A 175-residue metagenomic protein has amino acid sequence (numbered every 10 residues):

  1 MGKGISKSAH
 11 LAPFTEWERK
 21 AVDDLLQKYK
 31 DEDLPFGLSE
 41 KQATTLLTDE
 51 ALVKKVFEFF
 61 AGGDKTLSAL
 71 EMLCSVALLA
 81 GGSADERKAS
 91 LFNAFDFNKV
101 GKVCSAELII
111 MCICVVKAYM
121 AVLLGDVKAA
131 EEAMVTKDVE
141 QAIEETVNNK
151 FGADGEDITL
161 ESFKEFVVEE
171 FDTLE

Functional and structural regions predicted by a protein language model:
G2-K3: Context-dependent free N-terminus signature
S6-V76: Eukaryotic helix-linker segments that join adjacent hydrophobic helices
L25, S39-A43, V53-E58, A69-C74 (+2 more regions): EF-hand and EF-hand-like helix-loop-helix modules
